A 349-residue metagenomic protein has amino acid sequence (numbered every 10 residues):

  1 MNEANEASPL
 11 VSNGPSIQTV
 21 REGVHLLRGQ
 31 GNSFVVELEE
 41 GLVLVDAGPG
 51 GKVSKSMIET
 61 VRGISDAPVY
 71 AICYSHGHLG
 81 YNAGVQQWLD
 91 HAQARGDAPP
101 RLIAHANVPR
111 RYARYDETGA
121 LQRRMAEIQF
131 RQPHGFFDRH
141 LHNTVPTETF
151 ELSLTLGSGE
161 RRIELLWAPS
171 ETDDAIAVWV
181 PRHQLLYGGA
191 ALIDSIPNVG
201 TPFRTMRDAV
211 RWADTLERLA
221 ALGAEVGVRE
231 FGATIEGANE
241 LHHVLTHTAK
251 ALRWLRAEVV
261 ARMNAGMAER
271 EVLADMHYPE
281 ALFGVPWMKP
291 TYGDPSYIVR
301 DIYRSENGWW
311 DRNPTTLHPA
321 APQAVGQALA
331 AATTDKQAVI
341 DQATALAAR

Functional and structural regions predicted by a protein language model:
M1-A7, L222, T234-R349: Accessory terminal helices/loops
M1-T19, I128-R139: Short, basic/low-complexity N-terminal boundary segments at the transition from targeting/disordered tails
G14-I64, A177-A190: Conserved beta-strand hairpin/beta-sheet module of binuclear metal-dependent hydrolase folds, prominently
G31-S33, P49-K52, G77-Y81, V108-R110 (+3 more regions): Solvent-exposed loop/turn segments at secondary-structure junctions within structured extracellular/periplasmic domains
E39, K55, G84-V85, Y112-E117 (+3 more regions): Short, solvent-exposed loop/turn and secondary-structure capping segments
E40, K52-L102, T149: Active-site metal-binding motif and surrounding structural segment of the metallo-beta-lactamase
L42-V43, P49-G51, T144, T155 (+1 more regions): Metallo-beta-lactamase
R110-W167, R211-G223: Metallo-beta-lactamase
